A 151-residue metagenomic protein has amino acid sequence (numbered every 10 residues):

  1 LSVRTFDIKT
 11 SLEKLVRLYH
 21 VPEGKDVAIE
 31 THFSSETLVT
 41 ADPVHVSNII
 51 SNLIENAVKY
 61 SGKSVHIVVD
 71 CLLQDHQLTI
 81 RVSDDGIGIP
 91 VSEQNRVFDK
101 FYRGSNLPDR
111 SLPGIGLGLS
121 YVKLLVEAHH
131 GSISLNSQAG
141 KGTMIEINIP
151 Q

Functional and structural regions predicted by a protein language model:
S2-R17, E30: A conserved beta-strand-to-alpha-helix junction within the catalytic ATP-binding
R4, A28-T37, L72: Conserved catalytic submotifs in the C-terminal HATPase_c
I8, G88-R96: Short helix N-cap motif at coil->helix boundaries in the Bergerat
A57-V58: Short helix-loop "hinge" at the ATP-lid/N-box region of the Bergerat-fold HATPase_c
S64-H76: Short beta-strand/loop element within the Bergerat-fold HATPase_c
D84: Acidic ATP/Mg2+-coordinating residue in the GHKL
